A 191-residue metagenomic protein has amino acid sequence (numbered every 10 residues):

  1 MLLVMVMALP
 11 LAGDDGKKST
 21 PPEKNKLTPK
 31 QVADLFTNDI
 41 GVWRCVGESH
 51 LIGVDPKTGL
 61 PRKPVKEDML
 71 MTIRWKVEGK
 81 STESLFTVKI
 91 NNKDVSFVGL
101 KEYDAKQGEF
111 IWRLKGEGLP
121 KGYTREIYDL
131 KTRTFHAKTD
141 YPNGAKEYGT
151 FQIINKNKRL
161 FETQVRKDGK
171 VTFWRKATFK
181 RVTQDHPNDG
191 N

Functional and structural regions predicted by a protein language model:
M1-A8: Bacterial N-terminal signal peptides
D14-N191: Hydrophobic small-molecule pocket/channel-lining residues, especially in calycin-type beta-barrels
